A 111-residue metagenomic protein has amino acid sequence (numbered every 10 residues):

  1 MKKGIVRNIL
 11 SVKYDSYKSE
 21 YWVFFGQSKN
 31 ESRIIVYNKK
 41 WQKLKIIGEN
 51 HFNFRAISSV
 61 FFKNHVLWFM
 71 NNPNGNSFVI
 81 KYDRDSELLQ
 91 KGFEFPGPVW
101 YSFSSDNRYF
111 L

Functional and structural regions predicted by a protein language model:
M1, I9, E31-S32: Short N-terminal edge-element motif at the start of the domain
M1-K2, K39-N53, K81-W100: Trp- and S/T/G-rich repeat-edge/linker motifs of beta-rich repeat architectures
V6-S11, H51-K63, F93-Y109: Repeated scaffold domains used in trafficking and secretory/extracellular systems, primarily beta-propellers
Y17-K18, S28-K29, K39-W41, N64 (+1 more regions): Short strand-connecting beta-turns/loops that link adjacent beta-strands
K18-V23, N64-L67, R108-L111: Entry beta-strands of beta-propeller and related beta-repeat scaffolds
S19, K29-S32, H51-F54: Beta-propeller domains
V23-Q27, F69-N72: Recurrent small/Gly-Pro-centered beta-turn motifs in extracellular repeat architectures
K29-V36, N74-Y82: Structural motif
